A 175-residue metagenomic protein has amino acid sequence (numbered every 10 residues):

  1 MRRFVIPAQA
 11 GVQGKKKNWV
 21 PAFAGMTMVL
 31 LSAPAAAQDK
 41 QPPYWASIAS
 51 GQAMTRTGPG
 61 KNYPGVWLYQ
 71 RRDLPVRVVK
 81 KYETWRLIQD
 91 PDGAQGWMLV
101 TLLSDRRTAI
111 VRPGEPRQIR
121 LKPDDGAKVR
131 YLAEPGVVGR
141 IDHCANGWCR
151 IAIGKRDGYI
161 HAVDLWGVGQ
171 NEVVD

Functional and structural regions predicted by a protein language model:
G11-V12, G25-T27, G136: A cross-taxon signal for low-complexity, glycine/charged-rich
S32-P34: N-terminal signal peptide c-region/cleavage motif recognized by signal peptidases
A37-T57, L68-R72, V79-A94, M98-P123 (+2 more regions): SH3-family beta-barrel domains
K61: Extracytoplasmic "Venus flytrap"
P64-G65: Beta-strand-rich domains and repeat architectures in extracellular enzymes and scaffolds, especially beta-propellers
